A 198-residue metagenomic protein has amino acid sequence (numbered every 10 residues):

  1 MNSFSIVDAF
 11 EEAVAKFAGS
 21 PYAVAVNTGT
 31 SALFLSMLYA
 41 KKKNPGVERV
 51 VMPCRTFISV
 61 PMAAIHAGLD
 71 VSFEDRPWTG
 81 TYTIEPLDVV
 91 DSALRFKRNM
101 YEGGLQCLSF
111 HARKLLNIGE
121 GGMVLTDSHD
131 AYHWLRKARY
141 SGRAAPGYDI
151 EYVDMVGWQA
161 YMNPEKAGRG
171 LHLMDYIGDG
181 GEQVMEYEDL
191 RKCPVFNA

Functional and structural regions predicted by a protein language model:
M1-D8, M174-G178: A glycine-/small-polar-enriched, mobile loop at the entrance of the PLP active site in fold-type I
D8-R49, A63-A67: Phosphate-binding glycine-rich loop
A25, M52-P53, V124: Conserved SAM-binding loop
V26, T30, I58, L116: Glycine-rich phosphate-binding loop at the start of an alpha helix
L38-N99: PLP-dependent aminotransferase-like
R98, E102-A198: Active-site region of PLP-dependent enzymes
